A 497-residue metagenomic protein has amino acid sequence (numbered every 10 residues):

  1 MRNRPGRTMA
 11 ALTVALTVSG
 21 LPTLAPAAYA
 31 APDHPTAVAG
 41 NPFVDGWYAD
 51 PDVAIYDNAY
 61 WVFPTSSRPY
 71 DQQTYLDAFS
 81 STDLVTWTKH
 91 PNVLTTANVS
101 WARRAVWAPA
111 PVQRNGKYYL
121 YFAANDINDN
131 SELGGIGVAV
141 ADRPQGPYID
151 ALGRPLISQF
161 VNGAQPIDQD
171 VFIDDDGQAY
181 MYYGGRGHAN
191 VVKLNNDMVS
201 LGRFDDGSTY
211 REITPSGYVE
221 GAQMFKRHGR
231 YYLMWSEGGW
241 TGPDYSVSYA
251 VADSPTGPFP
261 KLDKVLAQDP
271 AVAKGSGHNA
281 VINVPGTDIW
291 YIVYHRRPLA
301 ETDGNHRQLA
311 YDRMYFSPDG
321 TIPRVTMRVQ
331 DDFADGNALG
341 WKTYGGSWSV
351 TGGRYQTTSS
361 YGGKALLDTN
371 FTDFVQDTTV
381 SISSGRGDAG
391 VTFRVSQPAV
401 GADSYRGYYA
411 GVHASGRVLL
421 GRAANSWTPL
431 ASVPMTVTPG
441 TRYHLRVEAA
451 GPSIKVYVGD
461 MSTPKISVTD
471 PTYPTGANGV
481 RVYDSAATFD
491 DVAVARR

Functional and structural regions predicted by a protein language model:
M1-A31: Secretory targeting and sorting signals
A31-V106, V112-I167, I173-S216, K226-Y231 (+4 more regions): Beta-rich carbohydrate-recognition and catalytic domains
P32, P318-R497: Extracellular glycan-recognition regions
E132, Q165, G185, G275 (+6 more regions): A short, structural micro-pattern
F225, G242-P243, A273-G275, I282-T287 (+3 more regions): A structural signal for short secondary-structure junctions
